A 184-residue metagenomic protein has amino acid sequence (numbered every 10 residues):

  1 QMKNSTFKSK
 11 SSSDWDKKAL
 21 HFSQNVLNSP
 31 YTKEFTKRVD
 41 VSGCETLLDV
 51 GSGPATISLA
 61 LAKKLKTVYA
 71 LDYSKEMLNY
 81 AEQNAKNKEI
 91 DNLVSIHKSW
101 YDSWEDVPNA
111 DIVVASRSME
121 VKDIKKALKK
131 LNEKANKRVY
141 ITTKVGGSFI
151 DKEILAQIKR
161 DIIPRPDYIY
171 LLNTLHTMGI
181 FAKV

Functional and structural regions predicted by a protein language model:
Q1-S42: Conserved class I S-adenosyl-L-methionine
G51-A55: Class I SAM-dependent methyltransferase "Motif I" SAM/SAH-binding loop
T56, K63-D91, H97: Class I SAM-dependent methyltransferase SAM/SAH-binding core
K98-S103: Conserved SAM/SAH-binding loop
D111-K125: A short SAM/SAH-binding and catalytic strip from SAM-dependent methyltransferases
N136-G147: Conserved beta-strand signature within the Rossmann-like core of class I S-adenosyl-L-methionine
I163-V184: Substrate-binding/catalytic lobe of Class I Rossmann-like enzymes that use SAM or dcSAM, i.e., the mid-to-C-terminal
